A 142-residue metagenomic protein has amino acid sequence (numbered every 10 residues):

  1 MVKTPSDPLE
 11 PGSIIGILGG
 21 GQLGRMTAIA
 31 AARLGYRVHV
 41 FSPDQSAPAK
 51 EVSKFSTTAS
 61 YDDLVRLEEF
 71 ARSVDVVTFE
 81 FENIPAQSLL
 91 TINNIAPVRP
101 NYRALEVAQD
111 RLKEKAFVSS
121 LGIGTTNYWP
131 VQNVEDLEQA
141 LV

Functional and structural regions predicted by a protein language model:
M1-A116, E135: ATP-binding N-terminal substructure of ATP-dependent carboxylate-amine bond-forming enzymes
V107-V142: Active-site nucleotide/adenylate-binding loops and adjacent lid/helix of ATP-dependent enzymes
